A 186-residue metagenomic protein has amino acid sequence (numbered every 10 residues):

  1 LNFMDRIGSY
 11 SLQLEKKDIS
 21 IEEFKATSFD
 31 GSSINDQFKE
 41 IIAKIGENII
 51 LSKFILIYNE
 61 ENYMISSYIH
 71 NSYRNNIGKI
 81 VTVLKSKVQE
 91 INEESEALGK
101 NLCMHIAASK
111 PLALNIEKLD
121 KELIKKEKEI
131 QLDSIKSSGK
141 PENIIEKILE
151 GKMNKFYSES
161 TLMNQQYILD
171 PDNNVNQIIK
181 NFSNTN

Functional and structural regions predicted by a protein language model:
L1-N186: N-terminal assembly/interaction segments in proteins that build large macromolecular machines
